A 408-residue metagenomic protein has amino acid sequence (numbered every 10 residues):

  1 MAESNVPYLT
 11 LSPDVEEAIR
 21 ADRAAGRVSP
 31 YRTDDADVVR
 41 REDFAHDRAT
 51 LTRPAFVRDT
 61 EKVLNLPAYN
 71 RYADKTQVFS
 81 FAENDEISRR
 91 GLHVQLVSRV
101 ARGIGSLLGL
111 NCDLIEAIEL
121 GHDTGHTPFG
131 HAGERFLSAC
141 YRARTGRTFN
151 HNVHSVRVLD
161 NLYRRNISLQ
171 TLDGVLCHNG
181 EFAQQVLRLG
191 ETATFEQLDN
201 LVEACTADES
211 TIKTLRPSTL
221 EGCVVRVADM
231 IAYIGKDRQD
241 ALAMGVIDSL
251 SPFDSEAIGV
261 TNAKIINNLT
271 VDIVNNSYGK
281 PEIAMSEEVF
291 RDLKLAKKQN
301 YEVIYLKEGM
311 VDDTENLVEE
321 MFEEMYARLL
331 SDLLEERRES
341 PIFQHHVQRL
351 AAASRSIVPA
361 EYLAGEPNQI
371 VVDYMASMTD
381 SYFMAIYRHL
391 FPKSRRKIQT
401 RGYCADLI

Functional and structural regions predicted by a protein language model:
M1-R90, L96-I104, C112, G133 (+3 more regions): Histidine-centered, transition-metal-coordinating active-site segments
L108: Basic, low-complexity intrinsically disordered segments
A117-I118: Active-site alpha-helix of zinc metalloproteases
G121, G125-F129, A232: Short active-site segment of divalent metal-dependent hydrolases/proteases that encodes the spacing between
G130-A143: A glycine- and small-aliphatic-rich helix-loop capping segment at beta-alpha/alpha-beta transitions that lines
